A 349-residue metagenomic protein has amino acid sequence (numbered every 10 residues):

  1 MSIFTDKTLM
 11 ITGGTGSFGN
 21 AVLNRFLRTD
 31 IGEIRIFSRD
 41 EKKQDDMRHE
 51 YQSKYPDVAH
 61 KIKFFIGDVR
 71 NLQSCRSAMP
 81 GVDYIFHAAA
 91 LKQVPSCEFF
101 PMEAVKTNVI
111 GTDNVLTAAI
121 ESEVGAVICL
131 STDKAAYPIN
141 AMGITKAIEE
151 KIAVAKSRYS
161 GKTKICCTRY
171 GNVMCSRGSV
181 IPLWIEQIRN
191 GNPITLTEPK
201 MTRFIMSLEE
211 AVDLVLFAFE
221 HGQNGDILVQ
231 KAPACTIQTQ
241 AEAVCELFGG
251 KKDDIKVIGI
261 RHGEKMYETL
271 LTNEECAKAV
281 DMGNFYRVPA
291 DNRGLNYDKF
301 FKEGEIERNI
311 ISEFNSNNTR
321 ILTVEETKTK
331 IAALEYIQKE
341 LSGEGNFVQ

Functional and structural regions predicted by a protein language model:
I3, K151, A155-N172, S179-Q349: Strand-loop microenvironment adjacent to phosphate/nucleotide-handling motifs in alpha/beta enzyme folds
K7-T29: N-terminal Rossmann NAD(P)H-binding glycine-rich loop of SDR-like oxidoreductase domains
T12, M79-A88, C129: Rossmann-fold scaffold of SDR-type NAD(P)-dependent oxidoreductases
D30-D46: Conserved glycine-rich Rossmann-like NAD(P)H-binding loop of the short-chain dehydrogenase/reductase
S38, F65-I66, K106, E198 (+1 more regions): Conserved residues in the N-terminal Rossmann fold of short-chain dehydrogenase/reductase
K63-Y84: Conserved Rossmann-fold cofactor-binding substructure of NAD(P)-dependent oxidoreductases
F64, A104, V127, I165-T168: Hydrophobic/aromatic anchor residues within beta-strands of the central parallel beta-sheet of Rossmann-like
H87, L91-K151, A155: Conserved Rossmann-fold NAD(P)-dependent oxidoreductase catalytic core, especially the SDR/UDP-sugar
